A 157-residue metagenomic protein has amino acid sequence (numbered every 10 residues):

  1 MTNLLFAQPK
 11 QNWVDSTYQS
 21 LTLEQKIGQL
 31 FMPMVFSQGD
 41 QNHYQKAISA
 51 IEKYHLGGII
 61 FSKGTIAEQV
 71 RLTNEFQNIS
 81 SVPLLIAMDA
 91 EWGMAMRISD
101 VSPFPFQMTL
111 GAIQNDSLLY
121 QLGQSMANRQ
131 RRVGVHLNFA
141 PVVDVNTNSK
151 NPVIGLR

Functional and structural regions predicted by a protein language model:
M1, L21-L23, K46-I51: Short, flexible, solvent-exposed loop/turn segments with mixed acidic/basic and small polar residues
M1-P9: Bacterial Sec-dependent N-terminal signal peptides
T2-N3, L21, I79, Q107: Generic signature of intrinsically disordered, low-complexity segments enriched in small/polar residues
Q8-K10, S16, Q77, P103: Generic hydrophobic alpha-helical membrane-segment signal
K10-Q38, H43: Mature N-terminal segment immediately following signal peptide/propeptide cleavage in secreted/periplasmic
F36-Y44, I48-R157: Enzymes and membrane/adaptor proteins characterized by extended Gly/Ser/Thr/Asp/Glu-rich, aromatic-dotted
